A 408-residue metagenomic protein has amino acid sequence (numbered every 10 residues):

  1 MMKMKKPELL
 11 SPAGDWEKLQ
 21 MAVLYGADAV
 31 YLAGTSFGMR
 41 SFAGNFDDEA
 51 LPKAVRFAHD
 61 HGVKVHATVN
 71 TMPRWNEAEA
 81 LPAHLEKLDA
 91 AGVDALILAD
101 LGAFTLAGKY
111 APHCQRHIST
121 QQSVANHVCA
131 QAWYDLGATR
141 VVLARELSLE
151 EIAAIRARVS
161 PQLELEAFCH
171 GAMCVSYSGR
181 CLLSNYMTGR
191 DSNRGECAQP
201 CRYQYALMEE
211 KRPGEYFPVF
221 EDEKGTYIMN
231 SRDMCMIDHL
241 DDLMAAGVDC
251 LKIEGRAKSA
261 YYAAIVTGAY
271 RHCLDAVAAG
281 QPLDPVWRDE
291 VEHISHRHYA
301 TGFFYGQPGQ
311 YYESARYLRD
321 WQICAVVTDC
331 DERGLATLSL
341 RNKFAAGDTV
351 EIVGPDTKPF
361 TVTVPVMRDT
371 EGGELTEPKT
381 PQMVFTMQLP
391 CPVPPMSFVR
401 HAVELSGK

Functional and structural regions predicted by a protein language model:
M2-L24, A29-L32, S36, H61-T71 (+6 more regions): Surface-exposed amphipathic alpha-helical tracts and adjacent flexible/coil segments at the periphery of soluble enzymes
R40-H59: Glycine-rich, positively charged N-terminal anion/phosphate-binding segment
E79, C114-A125: Gly/Gly-Pro- and Ser/Thr-rich, intrinsically disordered tail segments characteristic of DNA damage-repair and tolerance
G102-A103: Alpha-helix capping/helix-boundary segments
A111: Conserved phosphotransfer cores of two-component systems
